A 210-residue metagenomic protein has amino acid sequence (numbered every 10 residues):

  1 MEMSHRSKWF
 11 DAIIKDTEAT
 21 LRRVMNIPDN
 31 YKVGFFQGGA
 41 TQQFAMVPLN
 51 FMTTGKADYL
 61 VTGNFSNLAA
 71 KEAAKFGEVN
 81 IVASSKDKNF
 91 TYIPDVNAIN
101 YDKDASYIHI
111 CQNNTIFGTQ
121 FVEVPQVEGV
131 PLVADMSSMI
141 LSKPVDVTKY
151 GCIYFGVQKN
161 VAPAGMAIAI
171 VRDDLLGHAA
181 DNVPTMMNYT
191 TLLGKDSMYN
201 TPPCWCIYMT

Functional and structural regions predicted by a protein language model:
M1-M46, N50, N64, K71-E72: Conserved N-terminal alpha-helix of the aminotransferase class I/II PLP-enzyme fold
F36-Q37, L60, V82-A83, H109-Q112 (+3 more regions): Short beta-strand segments
M52-N67: Conserved PLP-anchoring active-site segment centered on the Schiff-base-forming lysine
N64-F65, S85-K88, N113-F117, S137-I140 (+3 more regions): Short acidic/polar capping segments at secondary-structure boundaries
A73, S84-I140: Active-site phosphate-binding strand-loop segment of PLP-dependent enzymes
V133, V147-Q158: Conserved active-site segment immediately N-terminal to the catalytic lysine that forms the internal aldimine
V157-T210: Active-site C-terminal subdomain of aminotransferase-like
